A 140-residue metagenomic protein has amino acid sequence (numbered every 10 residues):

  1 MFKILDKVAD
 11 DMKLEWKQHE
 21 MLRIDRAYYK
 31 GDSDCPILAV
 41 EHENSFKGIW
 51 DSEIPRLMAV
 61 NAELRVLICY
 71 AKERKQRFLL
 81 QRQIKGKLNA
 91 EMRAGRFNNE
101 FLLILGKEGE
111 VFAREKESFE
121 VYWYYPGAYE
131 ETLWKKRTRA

Functional and structural regions predicted by a protein language model:
M1-R23: Acidic-basic catalytic patches of nuclease active cores, encompassing PD-(D/E)XK and other metal-cofactor nuclease
K17, Y29, P55-R56: Short, flexible, glycine/charge-rich loop motifs used to bind or transfer phosphoryl groups or to couple energy/partner
M21, I37-A39, I49: Residue-level recognition of hydrophobic positions within alpha-helical transmembrane segments
R26-Y28, P36-N44: Conserved catalytic cores of phosphodiester-cleaving nucleases, focusing on short active-site segments
S33: Catalytic phosphate/metal-binding cores of nucleic-acid and nucleotide-processing enzymes, i.e., regions that mediate
H42-G95: Catalytic cores of nucleic-acid endonucleases
E73-R139: Domain-level recognition of nuclease-like catalytic cores that cleave nucleotide substrates
